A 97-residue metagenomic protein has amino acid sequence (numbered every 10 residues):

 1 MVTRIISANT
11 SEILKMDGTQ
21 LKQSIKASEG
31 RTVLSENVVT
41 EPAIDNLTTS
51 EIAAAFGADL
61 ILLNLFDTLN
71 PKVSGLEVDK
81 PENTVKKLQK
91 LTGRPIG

Functional and structural regions predicted by a protein language model:
M1-E36, E82-G93: N-terminal amphipathic alpha-helix/helix-capping segment at the start of soluble metabolic enzymes
Q20-Q23, N46-I52: Short secondary-structure capping/turn segments at boundaries of alpha-helices and beta-strands
R31-T48: Active-site mouth loops of central-metabolism enzymes
L34, I61-L62, G97: Conserved beta-strand positions in the central sheet of alpha/beta enzyme cores
E41-D45, L69-V73, G97: Short active-site-adjacent helix-start/loop capping segments
N46-L47, G75-K86: Well-ordered, non-membrane alpha-helical segments in soluble/globular domains
T48-D67: Catalytic domains of carbohydrate-active enzymes, especially glycoside hydrolases
L63-D79: Glycine-rich, proline-tolerant flexible connector loops at the mouths of alpha/beta enzymes
